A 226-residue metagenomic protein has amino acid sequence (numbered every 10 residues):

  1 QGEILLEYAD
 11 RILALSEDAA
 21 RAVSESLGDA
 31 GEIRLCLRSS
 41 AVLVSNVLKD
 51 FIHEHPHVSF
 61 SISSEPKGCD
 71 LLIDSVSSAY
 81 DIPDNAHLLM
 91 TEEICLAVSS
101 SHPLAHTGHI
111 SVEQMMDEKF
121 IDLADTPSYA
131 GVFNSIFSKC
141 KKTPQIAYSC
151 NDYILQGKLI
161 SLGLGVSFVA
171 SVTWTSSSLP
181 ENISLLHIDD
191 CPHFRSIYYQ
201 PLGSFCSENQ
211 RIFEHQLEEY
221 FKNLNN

Functional and structural regions predicted by a protein language model:
Q1-E25: Alpha-helical "hinge/linker" immediately C-terminal to small N-terminal DNA-binding modules
D29-D81, C150: Central regulatory/effector-binding core of bacterial HTH transcription factors
G68, T126-S184: Hydrophobic hinge/microswitch elements
Y80, S101-S111, C191-H193, G203-Q210: Short helix-loop capping/hinge motifs at secondary-structure junctions, enriched in acidic/polar residues
I82-I94, V98-F120: Flexible hinge/capping segments at coil-to-helix
N85-I94, S171, P180-F194: Short beta-strand->loop
L104, E118-C140, S207-E208, L224: Secondary-structure junction motif
I183-N226: A late-sequence structural motif
